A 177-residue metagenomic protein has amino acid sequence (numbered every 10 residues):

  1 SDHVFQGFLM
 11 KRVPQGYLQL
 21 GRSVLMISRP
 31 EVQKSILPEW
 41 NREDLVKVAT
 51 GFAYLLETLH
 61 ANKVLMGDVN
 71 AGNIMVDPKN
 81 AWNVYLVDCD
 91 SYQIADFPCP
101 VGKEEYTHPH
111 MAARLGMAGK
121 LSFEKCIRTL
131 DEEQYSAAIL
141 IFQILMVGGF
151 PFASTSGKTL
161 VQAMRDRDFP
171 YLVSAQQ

Functional and structural regions predicted by a protein language model:
S1-V48, D96, V101, Y106: Conserved structural core of kinase catalytic domains
P38-A49, L59, V64, F97 (+1 more regions): Short, charged/polar micro-motifs that form catalytic or ligand-binding hotspots
L56, H60-P78: Catalytic-loop of the protein kinase fold
N70-M117: Activation segment/activation loop of eukaryotic-type protein kinase catalytic domains
M111-D131: Conserved end of the kinase activation segment
R128-Y135, I141-Q177: Conserved C-lobe activation region of Hanks-type protein kinase-like domains
